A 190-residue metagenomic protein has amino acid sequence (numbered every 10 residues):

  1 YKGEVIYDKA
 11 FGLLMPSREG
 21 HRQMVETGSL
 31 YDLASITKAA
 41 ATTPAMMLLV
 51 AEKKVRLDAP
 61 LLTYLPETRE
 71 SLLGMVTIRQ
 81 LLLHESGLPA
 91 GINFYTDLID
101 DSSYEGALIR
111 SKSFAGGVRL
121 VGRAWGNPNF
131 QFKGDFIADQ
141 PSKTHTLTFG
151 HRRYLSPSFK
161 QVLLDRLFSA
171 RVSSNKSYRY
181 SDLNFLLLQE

Functional and structural regions predicted by a protein language model:
Y1-I6: Short, glycine-anchored, charge-dense loop/turn motifs used at functional sites
D8-A10: Residue-level detector of high-confidence beta-strand sites
G12-Y180: Active-site-proximal loop and beta-strand segments within enzyme catalytic domains
